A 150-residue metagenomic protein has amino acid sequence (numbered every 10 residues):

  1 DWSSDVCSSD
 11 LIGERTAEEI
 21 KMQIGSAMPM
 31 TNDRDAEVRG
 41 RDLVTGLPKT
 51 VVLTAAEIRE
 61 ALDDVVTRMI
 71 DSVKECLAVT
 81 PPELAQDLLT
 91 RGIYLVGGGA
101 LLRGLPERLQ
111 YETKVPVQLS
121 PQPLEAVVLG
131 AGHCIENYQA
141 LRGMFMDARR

Functional and structural regions predicted by a protein language model:
D1-S8, I70: Short, small-residue-biased leader/transition segments that mark boundaries at the very start of proteins
D5-D63, A78: Phosphate-binding glycine-rich/basic clefts of nucleotide- and phosphate-handling proteins, predominantly
L11-R15, D87, P121-P123, F145-D147: Interdomain boundary/hinge elements
G25, A85-L109: Glycine-rich phosphate-binding loops at beta-strand->alpha-helix junctions
M30, T45, D87-L89, Y111-T113: Short flexible coil/turn linkers enriched for glycine and charged/polar residues that connect secondary-structure
A61-L89, C134-N137: Phosphate/ATP-binding catalytic cores across multiple sugar-kinase/actin-like superfamilies, primarily ASKHA
V73, L95, A131: Residue-level signature of catalytic and energy-coupling elements of molecular machines, predominantly ATP/GTP-dependent
E107-H133, L141, D147-A148: Conserved phosphate-binding/catalytic loops in two-lobed NTP-binding clefts
